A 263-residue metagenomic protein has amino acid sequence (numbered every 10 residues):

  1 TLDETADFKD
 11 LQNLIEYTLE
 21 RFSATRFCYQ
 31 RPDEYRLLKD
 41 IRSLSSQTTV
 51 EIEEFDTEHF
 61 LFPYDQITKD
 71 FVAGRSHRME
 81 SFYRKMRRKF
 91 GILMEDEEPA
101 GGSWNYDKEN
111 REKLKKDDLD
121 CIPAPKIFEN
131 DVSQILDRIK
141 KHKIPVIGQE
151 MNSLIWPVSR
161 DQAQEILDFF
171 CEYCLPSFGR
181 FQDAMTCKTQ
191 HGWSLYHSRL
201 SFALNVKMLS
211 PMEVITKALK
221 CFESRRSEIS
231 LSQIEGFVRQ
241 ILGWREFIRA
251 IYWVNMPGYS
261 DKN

Functional and structural regions predicted by a protein language model:
T1-E4: N-terminal beta-strand-loop-alpha-helix module at the start of alpha/beta ligand-binding or catalytic domains
A6-D10: A short, glycine-/small-residue-rich helix N-cap motif at loop->alpha-helix starts within glycosyltransferase
L11-W156: Beta-rich, aromatic/charged-enriched effector core domains that present basic-aromatic interfaces for binding
S23-A24, H197-R199, N205, G243-R245: Short, well-ordered loop/turn elements at secondary-structure boundaries
F90-F237: Glycine/tryptophan-enriched, flexible segments
R225, I248-I251: Extended alpha-helical solenoid scaffold regions that build the rod-like backbones of large eukaryotic assemblies
L231-R249: Structured ligand/cofactor/substrate-binding pocket environments in proteins
A250-I251, N255-N263: Active-site-adjacent "gating/activation" loops or surface patches in catalytic cores
